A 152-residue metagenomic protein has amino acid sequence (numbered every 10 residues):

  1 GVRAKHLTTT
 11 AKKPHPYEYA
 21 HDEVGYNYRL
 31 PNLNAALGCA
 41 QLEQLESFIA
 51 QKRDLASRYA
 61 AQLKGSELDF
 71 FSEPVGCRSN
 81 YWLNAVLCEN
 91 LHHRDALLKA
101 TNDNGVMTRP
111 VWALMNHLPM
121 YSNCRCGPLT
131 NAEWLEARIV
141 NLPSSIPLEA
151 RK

Functional and structural regions predicted by a protein language model:
V2-K152: PLP-dependent aminotransferase class I/II
